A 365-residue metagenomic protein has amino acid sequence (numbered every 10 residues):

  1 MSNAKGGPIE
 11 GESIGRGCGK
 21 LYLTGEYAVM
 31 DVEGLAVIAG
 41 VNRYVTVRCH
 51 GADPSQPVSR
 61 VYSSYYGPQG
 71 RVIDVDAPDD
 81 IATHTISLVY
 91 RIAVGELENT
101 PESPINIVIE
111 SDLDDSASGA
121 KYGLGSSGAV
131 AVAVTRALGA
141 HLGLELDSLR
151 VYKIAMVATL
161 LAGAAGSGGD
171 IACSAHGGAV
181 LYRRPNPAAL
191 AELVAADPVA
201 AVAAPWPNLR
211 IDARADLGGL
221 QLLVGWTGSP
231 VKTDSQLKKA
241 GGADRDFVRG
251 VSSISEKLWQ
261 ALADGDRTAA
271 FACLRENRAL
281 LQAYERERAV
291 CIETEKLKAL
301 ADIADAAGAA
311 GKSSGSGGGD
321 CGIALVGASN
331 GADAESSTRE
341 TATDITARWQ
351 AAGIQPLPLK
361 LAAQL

Functional and structural regions predicted by a protein language model:
S2-T24, A28-D31, I38-P101, D114-A117 (+4 more regions): C-terminal nucleotide
L35-A36, K121: Short, solvent-exposed loop/turn segments at secondary-structure boundaries
L97, N106-V108: Conserved phosphate-donor
E110-D112: Beta-hairpin (beta-strand-turn-beta-strand) motif
G119-E145: DPxDG-like acidic metal-binding loop motif
T135, G322-I323: Short hydrophobic alpha-helical segments that form membrane-spanning helices or hydrophobic packing faces of helical
G317-G319: Glycine-rich nucleotide-binding loop
